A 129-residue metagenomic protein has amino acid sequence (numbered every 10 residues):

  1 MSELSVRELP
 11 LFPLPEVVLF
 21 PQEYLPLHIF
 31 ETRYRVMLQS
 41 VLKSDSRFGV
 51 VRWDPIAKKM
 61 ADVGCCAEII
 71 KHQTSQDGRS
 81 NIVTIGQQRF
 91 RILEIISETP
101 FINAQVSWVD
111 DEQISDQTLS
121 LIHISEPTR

Functional and structural regions predicted by a protein language model:
M1-R47: Short, extreme N-terminal leader segments that mark the start of a protein/domain
E31, E94, E126: Acidic-residue sensor for enzyme active/binding pockets
S46-R47, V51-T118: A surface-exposed, charged beta-strand/loop segment in the N-terminal or early-internal portion of soluble proteins
S120-R129: Residue-level detector of conserved catalytic or cofactor/ligand-binding positions in enzyme active sites
